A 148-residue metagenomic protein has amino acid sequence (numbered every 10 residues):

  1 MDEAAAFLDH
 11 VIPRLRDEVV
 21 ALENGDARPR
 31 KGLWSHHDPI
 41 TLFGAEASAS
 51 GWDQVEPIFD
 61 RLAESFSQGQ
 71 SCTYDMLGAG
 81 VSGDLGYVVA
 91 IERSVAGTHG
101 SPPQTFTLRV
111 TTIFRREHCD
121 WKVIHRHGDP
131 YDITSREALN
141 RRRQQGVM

Functional and structural regions predicted by a protein language model:
M1-F7, A138: A detector for short, charged/polar N-terminal pre-domain segments
A6-D9, P13, A27-S82, I91 (+1 more regions): A solvent-exposed, acidic/Ser-Thr-rich amphipathic alpha-helical stretch
V89-G97: Generic short beta-strand segments
T107-A138: Short beta-strand edge/turn micro-motifs at domain boundaries
